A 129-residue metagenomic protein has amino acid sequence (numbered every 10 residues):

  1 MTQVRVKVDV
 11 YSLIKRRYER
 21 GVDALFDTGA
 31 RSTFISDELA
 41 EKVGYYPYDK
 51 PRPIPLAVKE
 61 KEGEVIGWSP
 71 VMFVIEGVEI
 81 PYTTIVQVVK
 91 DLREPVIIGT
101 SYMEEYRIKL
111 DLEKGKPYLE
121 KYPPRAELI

Functional and structural regions predicted by a protein language model:
T2-L25, K61-L112: Aspartyl protease catalytic core from the pepsin/retropepsin fold
L25-R31: A short acidic Gly-Thr/Ser loop motif
T28, D37, T100: Residues immediately flanking
S32, E41, E104: Glycine-rich nucleotide phosphate-binding loop and flanking beta-alpha elements of Rossmann-like dinucleotide-binding
T33, G115-P117: Hydrophobic residues embedded in beta-strands of well-ordered beta-sheets
D37-M72: A compact, surface-exposed functional segment
E38-L39, P47, V88, Y102 (+1 more regions): A short beta-strand motif that forms part of the nucleic acid-binding face of small beta-barrel RNA-binding folds
Y106, E120-E127: Mixed-charge, glycine-accented linear interaction segment located at domain edges/termini
